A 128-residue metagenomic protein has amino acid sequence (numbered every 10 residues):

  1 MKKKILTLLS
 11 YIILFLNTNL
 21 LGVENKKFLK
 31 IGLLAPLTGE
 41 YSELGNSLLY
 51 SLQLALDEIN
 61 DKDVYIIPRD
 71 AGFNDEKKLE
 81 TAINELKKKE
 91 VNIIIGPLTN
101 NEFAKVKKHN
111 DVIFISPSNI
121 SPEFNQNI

Functional and structural regions predicted by a protein language model:
K3-V23: Classical Sec-dependent N-terminal signal peptides that target proteins to the secretory pathway
K26, G32-Y50, R69-G72: Extracytoplasmic "Venus flytrap"
E43-N60, K78: Short, solvent-exposed amphipathic alpha-helices that sit in or adjacent to ligand/effector-binding or catalytic
Q53, D57-D61, K88-V91, K108-D111: Sec-exported extracytoplasmic/periplasmic mature domains
P68-E76, S118-P122: Hinge/beta->alpha junction and helix N-cap segments in small-molecule ligand-binding domains
E76-N92: Short, well-structured alpha-helical segments in soluble
I93-I128: Extracytoplasmic ligand/sensor domains, especially the bilobed periplasmic-binding protein
